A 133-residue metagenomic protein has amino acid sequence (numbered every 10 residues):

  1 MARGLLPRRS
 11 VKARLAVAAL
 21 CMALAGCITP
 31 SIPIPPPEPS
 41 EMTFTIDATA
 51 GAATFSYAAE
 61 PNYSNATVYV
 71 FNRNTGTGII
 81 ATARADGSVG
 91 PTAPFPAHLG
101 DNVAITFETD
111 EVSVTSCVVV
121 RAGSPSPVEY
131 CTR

Functional and structural regions predicted by a protein language model:
A2-V17: Bacterial N-terminal signal peptides that target proteins for export
L20: Surface-exposed, interaction-prone regions with an acidic/low-complexity signature
A23-G26: C-terminal motif of bacterial Sec signal peptides marking the signal peptidase cleavage site
I28-R133: Ser/Thr-rich low-complexity repeats and stalk/linker segments
